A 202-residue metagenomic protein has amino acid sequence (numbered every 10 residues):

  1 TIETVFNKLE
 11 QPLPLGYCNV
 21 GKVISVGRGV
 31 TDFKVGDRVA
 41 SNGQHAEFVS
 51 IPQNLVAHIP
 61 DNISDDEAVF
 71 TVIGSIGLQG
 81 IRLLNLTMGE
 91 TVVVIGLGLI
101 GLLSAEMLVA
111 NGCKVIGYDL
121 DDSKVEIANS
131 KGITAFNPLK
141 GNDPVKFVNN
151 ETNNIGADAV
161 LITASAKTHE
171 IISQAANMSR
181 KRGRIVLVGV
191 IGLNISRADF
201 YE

Functional and structural regions predicted by a protein language model:
T1-N19: N-terminal glycine-rich beta->alpha transition that marks the start or flank of a dinucleotide-binding site
L9, C18-N42: A glycine-/small-residue-rich N-terminal strand-loop-strand element that serves as the cofactor-binding glycine loop
P14, N42-Q53: A structural motif shared across PLP-dependent enzymes of the aminotransferase-like
A40, V160-L161: N-terminal Rossmann-like NAD(P) cofactor-binding module of classical short-chain dehydrogenase/reductase
S64-G141: Mid-domain Rossmann-like dinucleotide-binding core that forms the NAD(H)/NADP(H) cofactor-binding site
D143-N154: Short amphipathic alpha-helix with an adjacent loop that forms part of the alpha/beta core around
K167-E202: Glycine-rich phosphate-binding loop and adjacent beta-alpha segment of Rossmann(oid) nucleotide-cofactor-binding
